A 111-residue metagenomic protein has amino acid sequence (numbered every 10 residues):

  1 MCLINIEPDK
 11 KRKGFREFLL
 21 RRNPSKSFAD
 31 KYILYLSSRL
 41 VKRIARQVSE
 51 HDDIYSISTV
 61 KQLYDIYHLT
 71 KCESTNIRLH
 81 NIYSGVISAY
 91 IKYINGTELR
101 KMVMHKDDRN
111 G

Functional and structural regions predicted by a protein language model:
M1, N110-G111: Classical N-terminal secretory signal peptides
M1-I6, I57, M104: Hydrophobic transmembrane signal anchors and adjacent membrane-proximal interface regions, especially in viral
C2-A29: Short terminal alpha-helical segments
R21-E98: Non-catalytic DNA-binding core/recognition domains of DNA-processing enzymes
N95-R109: Short, charged hinge/linker segments at domain and secondary-structure junctions
